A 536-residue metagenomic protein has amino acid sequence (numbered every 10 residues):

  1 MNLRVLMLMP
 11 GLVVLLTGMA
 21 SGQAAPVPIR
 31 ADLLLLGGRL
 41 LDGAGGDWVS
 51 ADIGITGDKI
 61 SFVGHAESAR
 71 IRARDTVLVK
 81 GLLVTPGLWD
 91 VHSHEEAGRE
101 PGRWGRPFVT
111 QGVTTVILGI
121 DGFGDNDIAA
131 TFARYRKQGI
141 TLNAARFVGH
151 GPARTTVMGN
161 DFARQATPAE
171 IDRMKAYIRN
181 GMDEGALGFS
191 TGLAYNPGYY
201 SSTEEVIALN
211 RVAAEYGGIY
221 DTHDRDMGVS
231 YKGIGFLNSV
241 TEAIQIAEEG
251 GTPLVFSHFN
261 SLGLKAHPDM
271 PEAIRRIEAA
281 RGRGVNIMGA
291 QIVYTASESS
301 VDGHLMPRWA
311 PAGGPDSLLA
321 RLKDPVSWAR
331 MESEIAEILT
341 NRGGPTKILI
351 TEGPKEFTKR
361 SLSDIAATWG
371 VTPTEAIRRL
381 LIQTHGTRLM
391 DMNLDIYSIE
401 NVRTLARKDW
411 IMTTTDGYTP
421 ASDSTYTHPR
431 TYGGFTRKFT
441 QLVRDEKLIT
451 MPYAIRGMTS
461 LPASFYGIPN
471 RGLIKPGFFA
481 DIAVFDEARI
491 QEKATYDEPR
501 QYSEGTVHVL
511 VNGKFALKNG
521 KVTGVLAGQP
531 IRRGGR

Functional and structural regions predicted by a protein language model:
M7-G18: Bacterial N-terminal signal peptides
A25-L34, L40-G87, K493: Histidine-rich, glycine-flanked metal-binding segment
I29, V79-V84, L88-E95, R99-T191 (+4 more regions): Divalent-metal coordination cores built from histidine and acidic residues
G38, I53, D58, G81 (+13 more regions): Divalent metal-coordination and catalytic microenvironments
L40-D52, S363, R388-V402, E446-I455 (+1 more regions): Acidic, glycine-enriched loop/beta-strand segments at the rims of small-molecule binding/catalytic pockets
F147-V148, P152, T156, N160-P168 (+4 more regions): Active-site neighborhoods of metal-dependent hydrolases
A186-S239: Divalent metal-binding pocket/active-site signature
D324, R403-W410, T415-D416, A483-Q529: C-terminal cap of metal-dependent C-N hydrolases
